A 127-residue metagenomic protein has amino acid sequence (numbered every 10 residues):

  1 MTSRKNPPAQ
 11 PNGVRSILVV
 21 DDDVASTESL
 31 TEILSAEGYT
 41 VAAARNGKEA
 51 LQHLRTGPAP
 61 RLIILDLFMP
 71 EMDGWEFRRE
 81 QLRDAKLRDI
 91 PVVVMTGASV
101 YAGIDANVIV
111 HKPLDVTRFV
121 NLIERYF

Functional and structural regions predicted by a protein language model:
M1-S16, D115-F127: Non-catalytic signal-transmission and effector/linker regions of two-component phosphorelay proteins
D23-T27: Short acidic/polar segment at the start of the alpha1 helix of CheY-like receiver
E28-A36: Charged docking surfaces used in two-component/phosphorelay signaling
A43-Q52, G74: Helix N-cap/capping motif at the beta->alpha junctions
Q52, W75-R88: Short amphipathic alpha-helix used as the core "switch/output" element in two-component signaling
D66: Active-site residues of response regulator receiver
M69: Receiver (REC) domain active-site loop signature in two-component systems and cognate sites in sensor histidine kinases
V93-T96: Hydrophobic/aromatic residues positioned on beta-strands within the core alpha/beta folds
